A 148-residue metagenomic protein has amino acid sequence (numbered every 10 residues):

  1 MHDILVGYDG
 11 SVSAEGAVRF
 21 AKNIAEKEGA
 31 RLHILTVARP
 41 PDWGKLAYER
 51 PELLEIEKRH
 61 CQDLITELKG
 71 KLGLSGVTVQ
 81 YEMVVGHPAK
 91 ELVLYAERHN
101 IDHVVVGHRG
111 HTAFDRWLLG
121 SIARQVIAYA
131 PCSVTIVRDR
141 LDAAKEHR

Functional and structural regions predicted by a protein language model:
M1-G16, G44, A128-R148: Intrinsically disordered or low-complexity boundary/linker segments at protein termini and domain junctions
H2-Y48, K71: Small/aliphatic-rich secondary-structure junction motif
F20, G70-V104, L141-R148: Structural beta-alpha unit
A30-R31, V77, I101, C132: Short glycine/serine/threonine/alanine-rich loop segments
L35, Q80-V84, T135: General small-molecule cofactor/ligand-binding pocket signal
T36-D63, A143-R148: Acidic, proline/glycine-rich short linear motifs
E49-L53, R98-N100, I122-A123: Short, hinge-like loop/turn segments at secondary-structure boundaries
H103-A128, D139, A143-H147: Glycine-rich, Arg-bearing micro-motifs that act as flexible, cationic patches
